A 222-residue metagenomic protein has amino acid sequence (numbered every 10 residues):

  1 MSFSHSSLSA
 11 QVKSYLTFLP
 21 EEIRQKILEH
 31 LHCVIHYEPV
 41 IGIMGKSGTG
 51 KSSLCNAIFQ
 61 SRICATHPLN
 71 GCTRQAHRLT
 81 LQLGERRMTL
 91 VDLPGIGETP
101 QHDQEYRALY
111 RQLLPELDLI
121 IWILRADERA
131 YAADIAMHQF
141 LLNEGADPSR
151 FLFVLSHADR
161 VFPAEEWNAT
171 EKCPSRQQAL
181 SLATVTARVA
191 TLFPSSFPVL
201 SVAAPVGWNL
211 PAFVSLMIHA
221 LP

Functional and structural regions predicted by a protein language model:
S2-L93, G97: Conserved G1/Walker A P-loop phosphate-binding module
T49, S53, R74, E105-A108 (+4 more regions): Charged, alpha-helix-enriched surfaces in structured cytosolic catalytic cores of large nucleotide-utilizing machines
A57, E116, A133-F140, V154 (+2 more regions): Alpha-helical scaffold elements adjacent to nucleotide-binding pockets in ATP/GTP-utilizing enzyme cores
T73-A76, L93-L117, L124-N143: Switch II of P-loop NTPase G domains
G95-G97, D127-R129, H157-V161, P205-W208: Conserved nucleotide-binding/hydrolysis micro-motifs of P-loop NTPases
I121-A126, F153-S156, S201: Conserved beta-strand segments of the P-loop GTPase G domain that flank and frequently precede/overlap
A146-F151: A short helix->loop->beta-strand "cap" motif at the edges of active sites that frequently abuts
D159-P222: Canonical P-loop GTPase G-domain recognition
